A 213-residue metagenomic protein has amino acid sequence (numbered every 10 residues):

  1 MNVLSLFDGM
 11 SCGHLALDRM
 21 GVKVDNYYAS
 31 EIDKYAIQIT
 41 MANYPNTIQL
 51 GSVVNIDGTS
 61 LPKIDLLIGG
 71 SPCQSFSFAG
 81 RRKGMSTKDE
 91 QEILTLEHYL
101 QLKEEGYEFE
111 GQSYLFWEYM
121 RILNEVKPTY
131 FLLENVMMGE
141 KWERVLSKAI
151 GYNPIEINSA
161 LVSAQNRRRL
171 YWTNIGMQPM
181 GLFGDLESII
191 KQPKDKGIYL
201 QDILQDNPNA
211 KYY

Functional and structural regions predicted by a protein language model:
M1-Y213: Conserved active-site and SAM-binding loop architecture of S-adenosyl-L-methionine-dependent nucleic-acid
